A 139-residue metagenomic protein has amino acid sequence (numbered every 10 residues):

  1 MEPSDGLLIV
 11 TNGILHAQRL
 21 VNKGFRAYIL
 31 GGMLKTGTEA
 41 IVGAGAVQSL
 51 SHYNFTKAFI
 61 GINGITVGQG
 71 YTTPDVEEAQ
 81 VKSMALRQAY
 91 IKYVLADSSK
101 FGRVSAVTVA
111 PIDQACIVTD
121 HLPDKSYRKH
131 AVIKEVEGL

Functional and structural regions predicted by a protein language model:
M1: Glycine-rich N-terminal segment of FAD-binding domains in flavoprotein oxidoreductases, spanning the beta-loop-helix
S4-I9, D113-C116: Short active-site oxyanion
N12: Glycine-rich beta-strand-to-loop/alpha-helix junction loops that act as flexible
L15-L139: Conserved phosphate- and dinucleotide-binding cores of soluble alpha/beta proteins, encompassing both enzyme active
